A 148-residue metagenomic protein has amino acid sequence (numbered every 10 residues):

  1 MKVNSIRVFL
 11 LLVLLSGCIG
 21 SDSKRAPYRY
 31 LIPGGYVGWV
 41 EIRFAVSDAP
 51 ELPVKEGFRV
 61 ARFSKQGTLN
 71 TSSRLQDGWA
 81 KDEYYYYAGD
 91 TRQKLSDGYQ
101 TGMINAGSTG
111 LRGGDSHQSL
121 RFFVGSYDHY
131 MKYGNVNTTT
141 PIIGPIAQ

Functional and structural regions predicted by a protein language model:
K2-L11: Sec-dependent signal peptide recognition, specifically the positively charged N-region followed immediately by
L15-G17: C-terminal motif of bacterial Sec signal peptides marking the signal peptidase cleavage site
D22-Q148: Protease-labile, long low-complexity intrinsically disordered regions enriched in Pro/Ser/Thr
